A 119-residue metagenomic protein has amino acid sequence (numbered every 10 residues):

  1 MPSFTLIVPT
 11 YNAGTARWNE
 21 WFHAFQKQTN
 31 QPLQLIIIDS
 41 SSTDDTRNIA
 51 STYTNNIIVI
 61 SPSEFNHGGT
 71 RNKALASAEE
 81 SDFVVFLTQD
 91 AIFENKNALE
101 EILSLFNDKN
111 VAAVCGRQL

Functional and structural regions predicted by a protein language model:
S3-V8, F22-F25, Q34-I38: Hydrophobic targeting segments
N12, V59-H67, I92: Short, acidic/glycine-rich phosphate-metal binding loop used to engage nucleotide
A13-K27: Short, well-formed alpha-helical segments that are part of the catalytic scaffolds of diverse glycosyltransferases
D39-R47, A91-I92: A conserved acidic beta->alpha catalytic loop
T46, R71, N95-L99: Acidic donor-diphosphate engagement hotspot in glycosyltransferases and nucleotidyltransferases that stabilizes
P62-E79: Glycine-rich, basic loop-to-helix element that forms the pyrophosphate-binding segment of sugar-nucleotide handling
S81-I92: Short beta-strand-to-loop acidic/aromatic patch adjacent to the donor-nucleotide binding site
I92, K96-L119: Conserved donor NDP-sugar-binding/catalytic core segment of glycosyltransferases
